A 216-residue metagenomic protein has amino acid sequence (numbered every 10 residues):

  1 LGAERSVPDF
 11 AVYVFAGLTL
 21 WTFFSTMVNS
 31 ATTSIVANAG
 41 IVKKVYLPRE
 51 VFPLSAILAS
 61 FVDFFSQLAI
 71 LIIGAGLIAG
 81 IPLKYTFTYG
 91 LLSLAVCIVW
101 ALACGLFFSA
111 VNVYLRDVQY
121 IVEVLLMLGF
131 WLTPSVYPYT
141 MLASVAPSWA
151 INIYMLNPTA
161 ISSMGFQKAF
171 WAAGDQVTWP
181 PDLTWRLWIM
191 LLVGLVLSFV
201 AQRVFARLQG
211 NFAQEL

Functional and structural regions predicted by a protein language model:
L1-E4, R49, A56-L125, G129 (+1 more regions): Alpha-helical transmembrane segments and their short interhelical loops
E4-D9, L216: Membrane-proximal juxtamembrane linkers immediately C-terminal to transmembrane helices
V7-I78: Hydrophobic alpha-helical transmembrane segments of multi-pass membrane transport proteins
S30-S34, F107-N112, T140-A146: A cytosolic-side transmembrane-helix exit/cap motif
A37, I41, M127-P134: Short cytosolic helices in intracellular loops of multi-pass membrane proteins
T133-L183: Short hydrophobic, aromatic-rich alpha-helical segments embedded in or entering the lipid bilayer of multi-pass
A206-L216: Short cytosolic juxtamembrane segments of multi-pass membrane proteins
